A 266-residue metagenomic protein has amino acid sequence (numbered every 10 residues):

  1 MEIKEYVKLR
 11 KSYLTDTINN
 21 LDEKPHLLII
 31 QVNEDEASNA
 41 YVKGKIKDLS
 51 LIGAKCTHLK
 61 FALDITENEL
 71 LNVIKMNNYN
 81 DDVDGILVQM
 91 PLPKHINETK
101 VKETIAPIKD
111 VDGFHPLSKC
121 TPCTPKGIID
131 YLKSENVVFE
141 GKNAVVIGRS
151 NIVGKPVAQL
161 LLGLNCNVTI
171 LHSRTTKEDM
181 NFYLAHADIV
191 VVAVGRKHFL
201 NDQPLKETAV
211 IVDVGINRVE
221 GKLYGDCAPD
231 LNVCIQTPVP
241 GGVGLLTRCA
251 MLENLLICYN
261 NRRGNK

Functional and structural regions predicted by a protein language model:
M1-E23: Positively charged, low-complexity intrinsically disordered leader regions
E5-K8, N19, G85-F139, N143 (+2 more regions): Anion-binding alpha/beta catalytic cores of soluble intermediary-metabolism enzymes, centered on
D22-E34: Short beta-strand segments enriched in small/hydrophobic residues
V32-K47, P122-V210, K222-V233: Glycine-rich phosphate/diphosphate-binding loop of Rossmann-like nucleotide-binding domains
L49-L63, V168-L171: Short beta-strand elements in bilobed, periplasmic/extracellular small-molecule ligand-binding domains
E69-N80: Short, well-structured alpha-helical segments in soluble
P91, A193-R196, G215-I216: Short glycine-/small-residue-rich Rossmann-like dinucleotide-binding loops
T99-D112, D213-R262: Rossmann-fold NAD(P)-binding glycine/threonine-rich loop
